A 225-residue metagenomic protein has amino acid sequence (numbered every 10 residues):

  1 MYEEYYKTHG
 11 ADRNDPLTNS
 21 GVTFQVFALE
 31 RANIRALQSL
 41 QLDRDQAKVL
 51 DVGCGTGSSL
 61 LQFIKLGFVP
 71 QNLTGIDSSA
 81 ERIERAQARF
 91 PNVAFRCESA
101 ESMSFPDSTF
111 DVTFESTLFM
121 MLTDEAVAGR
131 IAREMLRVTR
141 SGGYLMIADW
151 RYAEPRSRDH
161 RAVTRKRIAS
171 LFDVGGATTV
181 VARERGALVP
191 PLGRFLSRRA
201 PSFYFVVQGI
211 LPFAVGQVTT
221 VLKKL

Functional and structural regions predicted by a protein language model:
M1-D43: Conserved class I S-adenosyl-L-methionine
L50, G57-S102: Class I SAM-dependent methyltransferase SAM/SAH-binding core
E101-T113: A short acidic, Gly/Pro-enriched loop at the edge of an enzyme's catalytic core that lines a small-molecule cofactor
F114-L118: A short beta-strand submotif of the Rossmann-like class I SAM-dependent methyltransferase core that lines
G129-S141: A short glycine-rich, Lys/Arg-flanked "PGG" loop and its adjoining helix->strand segment in the class I
G142-D149: Conserved beta-strand signature within the Rossmann-like core of class I S-adenosyl-L-methionine
R161-G176: Short alpha-helix
A182-L225: A C-terminal cap/extension of S-adenosyl-L-methionine-dependent methyltransferases that defines the acceptor-substrate
